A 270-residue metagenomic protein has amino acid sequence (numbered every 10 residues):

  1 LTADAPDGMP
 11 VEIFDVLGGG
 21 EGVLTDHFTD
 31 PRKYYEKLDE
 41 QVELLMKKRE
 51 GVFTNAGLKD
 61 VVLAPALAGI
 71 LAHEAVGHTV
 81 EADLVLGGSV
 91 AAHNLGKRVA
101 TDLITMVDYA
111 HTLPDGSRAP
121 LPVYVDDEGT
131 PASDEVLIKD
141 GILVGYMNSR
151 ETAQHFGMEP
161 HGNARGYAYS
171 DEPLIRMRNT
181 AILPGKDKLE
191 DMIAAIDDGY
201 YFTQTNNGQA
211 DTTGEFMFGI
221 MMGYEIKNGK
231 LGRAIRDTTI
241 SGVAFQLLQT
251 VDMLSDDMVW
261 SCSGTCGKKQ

Functional and structural regions predicted by a protein language model:
L1-Q270: N-terminal small-residue-enriched
